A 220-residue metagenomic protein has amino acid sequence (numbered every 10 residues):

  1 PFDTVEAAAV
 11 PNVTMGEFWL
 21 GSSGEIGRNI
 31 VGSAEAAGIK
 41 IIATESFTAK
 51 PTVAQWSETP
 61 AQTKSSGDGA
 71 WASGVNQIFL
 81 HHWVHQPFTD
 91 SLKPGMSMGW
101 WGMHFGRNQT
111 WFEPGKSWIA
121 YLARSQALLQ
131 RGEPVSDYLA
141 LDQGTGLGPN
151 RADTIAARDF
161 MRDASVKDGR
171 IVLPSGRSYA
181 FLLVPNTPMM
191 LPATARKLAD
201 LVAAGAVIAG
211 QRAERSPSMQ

Functional and structural regions predicted by a protein language model:
P1-Q220: Carbohydrate-binding surfaces of carbohydrate-active enzymes
